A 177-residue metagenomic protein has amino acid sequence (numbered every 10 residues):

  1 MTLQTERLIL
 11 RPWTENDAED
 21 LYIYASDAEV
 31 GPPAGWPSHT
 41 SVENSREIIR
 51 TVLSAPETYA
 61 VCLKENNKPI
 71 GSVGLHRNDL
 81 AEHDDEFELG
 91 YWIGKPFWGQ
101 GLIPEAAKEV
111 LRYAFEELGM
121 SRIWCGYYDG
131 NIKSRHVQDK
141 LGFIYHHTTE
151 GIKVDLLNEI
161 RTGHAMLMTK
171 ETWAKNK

Functional and structural regions predicted by a protein language model:
M1-E29, P33, T58, C62-K177: Acyl-donor (CoA/ACP) binding surface of acyl/acetyltransferases
E29-R50: Conserved GNAT-fold acetyl-CoA-binding loop/helix
I49-A60: A short helix-loop-beta-strand connector motif used in the catalytic cores of GNAT acetyltransferases and, in some
